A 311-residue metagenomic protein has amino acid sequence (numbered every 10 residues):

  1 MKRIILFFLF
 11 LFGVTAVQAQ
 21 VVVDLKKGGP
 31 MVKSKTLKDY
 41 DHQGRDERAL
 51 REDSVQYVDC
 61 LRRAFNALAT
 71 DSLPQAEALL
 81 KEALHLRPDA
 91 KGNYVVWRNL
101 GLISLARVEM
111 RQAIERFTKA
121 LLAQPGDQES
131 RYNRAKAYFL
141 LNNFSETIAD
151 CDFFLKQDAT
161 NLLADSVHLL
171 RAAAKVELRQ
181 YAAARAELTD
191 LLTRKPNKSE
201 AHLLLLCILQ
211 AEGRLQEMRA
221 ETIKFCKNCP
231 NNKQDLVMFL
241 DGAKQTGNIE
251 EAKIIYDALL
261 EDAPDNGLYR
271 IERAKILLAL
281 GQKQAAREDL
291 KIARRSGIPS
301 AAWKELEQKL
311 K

Functional and structural regions predicted by a protein language model:
V17-V95, K311: N-terminal leader/linker segments that initiate helical-solenoid repeat arrays
S54, P88-K91, P125, A159-L162 (+4 more regions): Short coil turns that delineate tetratricopeptide repeat
V58, G92-V95, E129, L163-S166 (+4 more regions): Start-of-helix register in tetratricopeptide repeats
F65, L102, K136, A173 (+3 more regions): Residue-level recognition of tetratricopeptide repeat
A69-T70, A106, L140-L141, A173 (+5 more regions): Register position in tetratricopeptide repeats
V95, N99, N133, S166-L170 (+4 more regions): Canonical tetratricopeptide repeat
